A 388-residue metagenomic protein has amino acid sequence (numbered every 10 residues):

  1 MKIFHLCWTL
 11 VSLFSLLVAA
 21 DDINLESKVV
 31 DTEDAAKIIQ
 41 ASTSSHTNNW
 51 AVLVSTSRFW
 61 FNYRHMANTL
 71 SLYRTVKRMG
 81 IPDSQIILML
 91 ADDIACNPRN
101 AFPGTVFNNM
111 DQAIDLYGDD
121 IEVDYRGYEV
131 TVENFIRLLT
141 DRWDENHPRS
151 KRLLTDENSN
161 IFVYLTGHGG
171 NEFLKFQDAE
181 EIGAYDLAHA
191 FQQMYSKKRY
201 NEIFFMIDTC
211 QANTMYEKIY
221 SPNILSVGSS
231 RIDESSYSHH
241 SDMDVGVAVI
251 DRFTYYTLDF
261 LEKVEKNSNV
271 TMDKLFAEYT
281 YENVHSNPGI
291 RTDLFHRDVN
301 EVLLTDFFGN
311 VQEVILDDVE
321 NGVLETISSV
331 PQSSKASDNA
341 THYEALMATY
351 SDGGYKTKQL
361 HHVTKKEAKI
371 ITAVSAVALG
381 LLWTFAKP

Functional and structural regions predicted by a protein language model:
M1-V11: Classical eukaryotic N-terminal signal peptides for Sec-dependent ER targeting/secretion, especially the positively
L16-P388: Cysteine endopeptidase catalytic domains of the caspase/legumain-like
